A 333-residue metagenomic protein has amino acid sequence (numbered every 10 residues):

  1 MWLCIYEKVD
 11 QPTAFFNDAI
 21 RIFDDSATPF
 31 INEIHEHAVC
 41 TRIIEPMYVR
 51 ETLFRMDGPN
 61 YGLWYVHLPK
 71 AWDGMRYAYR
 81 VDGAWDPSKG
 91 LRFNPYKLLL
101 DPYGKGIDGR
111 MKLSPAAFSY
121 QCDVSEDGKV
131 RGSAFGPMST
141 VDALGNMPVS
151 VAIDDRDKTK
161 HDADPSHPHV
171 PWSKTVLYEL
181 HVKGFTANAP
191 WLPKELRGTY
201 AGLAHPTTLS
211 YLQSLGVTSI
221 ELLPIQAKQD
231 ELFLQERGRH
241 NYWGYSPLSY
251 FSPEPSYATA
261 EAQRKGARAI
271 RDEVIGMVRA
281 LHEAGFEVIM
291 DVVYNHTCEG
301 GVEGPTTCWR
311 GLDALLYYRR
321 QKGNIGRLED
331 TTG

Functional and structural regions predicted by a protein language model:
W2-C4: Beta-strand signatures of extracellular beta-sandwich domains
A14, A27-P29: Extracellular ectodomain segments of secreted/surface proteins
A14, P59-L63, K70-E179, T186-E195: The feature marks proteins involved in alpha-glucan
D18, I31-H37: Short, intrinsically disordered low-complexity segments enriched in Ser/Thr with adjacent Pro
R21-S26: Short, composition-biased linear "edge" segments at structural boundaries
R42-Y61: Solvent-exposed beta-strand/loop surfaces of large extracellular or lumenal domains
H169-W172, H181-G333: Substrate-binding/active-site clefts of carbohydrate-active enzymes
